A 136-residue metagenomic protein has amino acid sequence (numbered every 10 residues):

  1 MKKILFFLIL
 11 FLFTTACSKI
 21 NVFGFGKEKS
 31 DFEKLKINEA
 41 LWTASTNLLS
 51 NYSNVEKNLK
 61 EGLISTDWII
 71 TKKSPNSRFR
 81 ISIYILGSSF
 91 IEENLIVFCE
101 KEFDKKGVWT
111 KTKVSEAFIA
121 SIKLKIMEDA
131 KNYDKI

Functional and structural regions predicted by a protein language model:
M1-I4: Positively charged n-region of N-terminal signal peptides that target proteins for export
F6-L8: Sec-dependent N-terminal signal peptides
T14-A16: C-terminal motif of bacterial Sec signal peptides marking the signal peptidase cleavage site
K19-I136: Ser/Thr-rich, low-complexity intrinsically disordered terminal regions
